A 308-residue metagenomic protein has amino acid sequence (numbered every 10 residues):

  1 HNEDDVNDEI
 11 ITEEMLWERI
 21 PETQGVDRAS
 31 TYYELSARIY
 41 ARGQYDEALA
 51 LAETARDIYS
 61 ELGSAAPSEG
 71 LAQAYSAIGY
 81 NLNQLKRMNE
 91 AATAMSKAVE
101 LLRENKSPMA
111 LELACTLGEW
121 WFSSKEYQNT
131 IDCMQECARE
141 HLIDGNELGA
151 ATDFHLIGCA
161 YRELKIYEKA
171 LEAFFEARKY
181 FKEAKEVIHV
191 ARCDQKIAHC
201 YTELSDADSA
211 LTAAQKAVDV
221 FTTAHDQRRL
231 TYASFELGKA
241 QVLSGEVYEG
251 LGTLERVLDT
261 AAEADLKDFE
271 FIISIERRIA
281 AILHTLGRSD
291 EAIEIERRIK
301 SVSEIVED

Functional and structural regions predicted by a protein language model:
W17, R56-G63, V99-L101, E136-I143 (+4 more regions): Amphipathic alpha-helical segments of tetratricopeptide repeats
V26, A66-E69, P108, L148 (+3 more regions): Residue signature of alpha-solenoid helical repeat architecture, marking inter-repeat boundaries and helix-start
S30, E69-Q73, E112, T152 (+5 more regions): Residue register of alpha-helical TPR repeats
